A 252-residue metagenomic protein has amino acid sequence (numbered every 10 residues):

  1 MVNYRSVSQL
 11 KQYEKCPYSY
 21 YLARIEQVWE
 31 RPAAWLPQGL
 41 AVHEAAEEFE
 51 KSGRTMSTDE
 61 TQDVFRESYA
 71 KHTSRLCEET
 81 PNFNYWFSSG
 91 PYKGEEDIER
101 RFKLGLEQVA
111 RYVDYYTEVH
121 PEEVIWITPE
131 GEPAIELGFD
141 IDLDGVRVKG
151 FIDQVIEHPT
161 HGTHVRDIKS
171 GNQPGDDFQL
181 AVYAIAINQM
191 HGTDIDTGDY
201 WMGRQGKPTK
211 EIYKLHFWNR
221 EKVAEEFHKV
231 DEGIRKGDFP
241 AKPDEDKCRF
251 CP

Functional and structural regions predicted by a protein language model:
M1-E67: Charged, glycine-rich intrinsically disordered N-terminal tails and low-complexity linkers that flank
Y4-R5, D59, D144, G175 (+1 more regions): Metal-dependent nuclease catalytic regions and adjoining charged, substrate-binding loops involved in nucleic-acid end
Y18, G150-D153, D196: Change "...and in nucleic-acid phosphodiester-cleaving endonucleases..." to "...and in nucleic-acid processing enzymes
S19-E26, G162-H164, W201-K210: Short acidic (Asp/Glu) and glycine-rich catalytic loops that position anionic groups and cofactors
A34, Q38, R101, G105 (+1 more regions): Hydrophobic (often cysteine-bearing) scaffold residues that line and stabilize catalytic clefts of nucleotide/cofactor
A45-I135: A non-catalytic, helix-rich entry segment at domain boundaries
E48-S52, I185-M190: Active-site catalytic microenvironments for nucleophilic, acid-base chemistry
P129-I185, H191, E226-H228: Non-catalytic protein-protein interaction segments used by genome-maintenance enzymes to assemble and couple activities
